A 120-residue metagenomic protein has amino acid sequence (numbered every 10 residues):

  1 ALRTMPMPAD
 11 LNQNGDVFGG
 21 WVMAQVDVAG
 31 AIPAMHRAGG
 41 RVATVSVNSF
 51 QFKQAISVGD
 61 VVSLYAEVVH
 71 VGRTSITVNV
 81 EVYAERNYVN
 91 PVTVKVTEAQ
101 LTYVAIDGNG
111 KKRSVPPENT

Functional and structural regions predicted by a protein language model:
A1-L2, S57-V58, V69-T120: HotDog/MaoC-like acyl-thioester-processing domains
A1-S46, V104-T120: Hot-dog-fold acyl-thioester-processing enzymes
V47-A55: Short, charge-patterned binding micro-sites
